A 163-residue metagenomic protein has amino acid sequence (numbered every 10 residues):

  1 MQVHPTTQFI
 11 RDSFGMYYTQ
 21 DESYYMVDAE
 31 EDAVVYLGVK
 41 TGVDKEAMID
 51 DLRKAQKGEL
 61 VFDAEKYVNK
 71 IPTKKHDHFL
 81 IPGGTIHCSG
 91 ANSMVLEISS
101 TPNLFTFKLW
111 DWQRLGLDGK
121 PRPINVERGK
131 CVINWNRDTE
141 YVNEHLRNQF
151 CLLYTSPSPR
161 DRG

Functional and structural regions predicted by a protein language model:
M1-Q8: Histidine-centered catalytic micro-motifs
T6, A29-D32, T85-L104: Ligand-binding loop in jelly-roll beta-barrel domains
T19-E30: Short, conserved beta-strand element in jelly-roll/cupin
Y36-D63, E97-T139: Double-stranded beta-helix
T73-G90: Conserved metal-binding segment of the jelly-roll/cupin
E144-L153: Beta-sheet-dominated scaffold domains
Y154-D161: Conserved small/polar residues in nucleotide/adenosyl-binding loops
